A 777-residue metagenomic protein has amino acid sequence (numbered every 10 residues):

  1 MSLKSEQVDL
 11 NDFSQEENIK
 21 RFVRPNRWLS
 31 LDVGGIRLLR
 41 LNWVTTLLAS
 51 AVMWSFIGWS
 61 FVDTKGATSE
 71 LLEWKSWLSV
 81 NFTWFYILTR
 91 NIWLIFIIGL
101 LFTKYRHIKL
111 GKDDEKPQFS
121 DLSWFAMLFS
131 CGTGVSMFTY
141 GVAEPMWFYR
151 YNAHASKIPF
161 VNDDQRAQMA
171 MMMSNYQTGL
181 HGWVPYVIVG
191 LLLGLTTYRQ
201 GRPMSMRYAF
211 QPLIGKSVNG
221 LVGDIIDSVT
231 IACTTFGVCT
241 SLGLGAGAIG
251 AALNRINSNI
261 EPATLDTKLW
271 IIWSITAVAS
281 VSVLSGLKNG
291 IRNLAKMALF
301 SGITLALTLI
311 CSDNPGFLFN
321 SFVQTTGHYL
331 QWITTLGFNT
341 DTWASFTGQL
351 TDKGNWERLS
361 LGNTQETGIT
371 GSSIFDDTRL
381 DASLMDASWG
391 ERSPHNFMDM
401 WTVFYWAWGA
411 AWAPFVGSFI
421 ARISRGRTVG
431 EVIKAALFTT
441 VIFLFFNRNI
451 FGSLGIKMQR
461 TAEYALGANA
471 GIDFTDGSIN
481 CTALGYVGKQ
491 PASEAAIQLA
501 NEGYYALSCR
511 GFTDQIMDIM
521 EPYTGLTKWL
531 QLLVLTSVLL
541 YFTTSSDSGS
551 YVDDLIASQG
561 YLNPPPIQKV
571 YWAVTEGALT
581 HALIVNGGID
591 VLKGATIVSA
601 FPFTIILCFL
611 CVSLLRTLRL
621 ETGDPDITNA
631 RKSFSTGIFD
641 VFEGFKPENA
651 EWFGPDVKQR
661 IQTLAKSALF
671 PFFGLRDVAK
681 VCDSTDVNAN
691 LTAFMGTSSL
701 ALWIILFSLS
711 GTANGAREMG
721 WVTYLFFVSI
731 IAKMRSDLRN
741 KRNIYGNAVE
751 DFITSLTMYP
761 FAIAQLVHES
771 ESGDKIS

Functional and structural regions predicted by a protein language model:
S2-R166, L284, L307, V612-L618: N-terminal alpha-helical transmembrane segments of multi-pass membrane transport and channel/translocase proteins
D12-R21, R37-R40, V52-S60, L94 (+5 more regions): Helix-loop-helix module between adjacent transmembrane segments
R27-I36, S69-K75, F102-D121, M146-M173 (+5 more regions): Flexible loop linkers connecting adjacent transmembrane helices in multi-pass alpha-helical membrane transporters
D32-L38, T64-S79, L100-Q118, M169-Q177 (+7 more regions): Membrane-water interface regions at transmembrane-helix termini and the short interhelical loops of multi-pass membrane
G34-V44, L78-W84, D113-C131, F160-L180 (+6 more regions): Transmembrane-helix boundary/entry motifs in multi-pass membrane transporters
V62-F82, A248-D266, G286-K296, N314-S321 (+5 more regions): Membrane-lumen (extracellular) interface motif
V218-A435, T439-S537, G588: Membrane-embedded translocation segments of transport machinery
I627-S777: Intracellular leaflet-associated regions of eukaryotic membrane-associated proteins
